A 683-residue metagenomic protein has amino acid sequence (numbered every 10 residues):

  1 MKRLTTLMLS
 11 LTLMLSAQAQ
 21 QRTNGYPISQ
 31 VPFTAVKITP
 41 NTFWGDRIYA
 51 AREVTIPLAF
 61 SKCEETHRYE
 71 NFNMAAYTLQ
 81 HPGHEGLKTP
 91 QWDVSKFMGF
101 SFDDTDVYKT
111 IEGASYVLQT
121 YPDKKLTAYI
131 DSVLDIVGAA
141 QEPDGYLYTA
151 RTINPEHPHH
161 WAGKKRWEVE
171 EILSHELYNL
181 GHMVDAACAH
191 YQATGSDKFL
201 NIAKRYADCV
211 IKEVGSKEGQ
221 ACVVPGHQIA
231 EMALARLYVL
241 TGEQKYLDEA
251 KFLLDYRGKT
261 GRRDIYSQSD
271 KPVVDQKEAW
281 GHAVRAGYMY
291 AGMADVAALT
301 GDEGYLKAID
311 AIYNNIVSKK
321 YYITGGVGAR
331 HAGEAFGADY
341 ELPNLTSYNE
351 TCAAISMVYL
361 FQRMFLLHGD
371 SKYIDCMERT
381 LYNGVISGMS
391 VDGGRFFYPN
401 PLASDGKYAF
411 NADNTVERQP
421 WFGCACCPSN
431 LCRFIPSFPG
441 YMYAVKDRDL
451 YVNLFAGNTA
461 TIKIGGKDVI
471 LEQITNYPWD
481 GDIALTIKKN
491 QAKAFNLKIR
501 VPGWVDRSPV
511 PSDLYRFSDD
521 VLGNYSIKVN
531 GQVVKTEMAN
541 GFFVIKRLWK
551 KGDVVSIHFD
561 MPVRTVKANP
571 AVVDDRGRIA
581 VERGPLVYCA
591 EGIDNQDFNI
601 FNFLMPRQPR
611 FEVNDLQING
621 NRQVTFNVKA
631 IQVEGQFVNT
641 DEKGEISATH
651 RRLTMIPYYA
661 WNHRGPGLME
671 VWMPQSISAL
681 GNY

Functional and structural regions predicted by a protein language model:
M1-Q21: Bacterial Sec-dependent N-terminal signal peptides
Q21-K124, A128, P158-A193, Q228-K245 (+4 more regions): Aromatic (Trp/Tyr) and acidic
P122, G138-E142, G195, I211-G215 (+6 more regions): Helix-capping and short linker residues that terminate individual alpha-solenoid repeat units
K125-Q141: Aromatic-lined substrate-binding rim segments of carbohydrate-active enzymes
E156-A162, D197-K212, Q268: Short, charged, amphipathic alpha-helices and their helix-cap/turn boundaries
D264-Y266, K320-D339: Flexible glycine/proline-rich, aromatic-decorated loop/lid segments
I309, D375-N383, G388-T486, D506-V529 (+4 more regions): C-terminal beta-rich recognition modules with glycine/proline-rich loops and embedded aromatic residues
